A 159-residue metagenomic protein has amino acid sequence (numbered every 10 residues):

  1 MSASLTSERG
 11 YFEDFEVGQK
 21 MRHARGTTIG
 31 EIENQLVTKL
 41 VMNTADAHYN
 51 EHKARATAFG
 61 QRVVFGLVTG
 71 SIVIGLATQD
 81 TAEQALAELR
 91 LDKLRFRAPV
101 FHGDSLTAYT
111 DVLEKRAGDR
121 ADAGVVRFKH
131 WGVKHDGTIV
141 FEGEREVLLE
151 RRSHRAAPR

Functional and structural regions predicted by a protein language model:
M1-E16, F96, V100-S105, Y109-R159: HotDog/MaoC-like acyl-thioester-processing domains
S2-R90, R152-R159: Hot-dog-fold acyl-thioester-processing enzymes
